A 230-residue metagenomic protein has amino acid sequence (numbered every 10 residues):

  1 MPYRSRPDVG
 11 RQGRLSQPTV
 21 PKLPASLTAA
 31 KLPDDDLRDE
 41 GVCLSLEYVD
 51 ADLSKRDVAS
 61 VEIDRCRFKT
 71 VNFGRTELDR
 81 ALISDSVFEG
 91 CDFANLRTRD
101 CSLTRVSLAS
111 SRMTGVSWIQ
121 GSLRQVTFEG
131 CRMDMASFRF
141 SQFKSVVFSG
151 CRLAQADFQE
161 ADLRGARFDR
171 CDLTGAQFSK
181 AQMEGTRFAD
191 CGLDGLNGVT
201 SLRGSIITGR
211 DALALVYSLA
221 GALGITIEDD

Functional and structural regions predicted by a protein language model:
P2-D230: Tandem repeat scaffolds
